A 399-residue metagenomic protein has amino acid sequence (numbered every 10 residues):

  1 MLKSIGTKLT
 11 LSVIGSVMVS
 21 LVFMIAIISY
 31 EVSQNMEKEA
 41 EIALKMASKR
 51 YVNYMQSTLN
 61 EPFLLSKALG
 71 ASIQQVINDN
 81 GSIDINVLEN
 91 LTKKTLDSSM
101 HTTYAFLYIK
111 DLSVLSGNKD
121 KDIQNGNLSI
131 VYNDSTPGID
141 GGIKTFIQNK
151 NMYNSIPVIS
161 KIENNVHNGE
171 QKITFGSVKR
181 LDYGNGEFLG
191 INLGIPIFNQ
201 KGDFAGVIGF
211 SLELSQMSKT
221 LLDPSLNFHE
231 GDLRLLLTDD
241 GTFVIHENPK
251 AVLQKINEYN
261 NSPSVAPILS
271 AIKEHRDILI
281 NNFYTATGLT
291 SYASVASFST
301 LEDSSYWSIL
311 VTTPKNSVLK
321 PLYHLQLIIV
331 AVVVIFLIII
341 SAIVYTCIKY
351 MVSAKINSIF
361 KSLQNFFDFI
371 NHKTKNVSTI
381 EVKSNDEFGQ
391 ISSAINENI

Functional and structural regions predicted by a protein language model:
M1-V19, A40, H324, K349-K361 (+2 more regions): Positive-inside N-terminal membrane-insertion signal
T7-N86, K94-T103: Juxtamembrane extracytoplasmic/periplasmic/luminal helical "stalk" adjacent to the first N-terminal
T10-S12, I25-Y30, I328-I329, F336-S353: Cytosolic-side ends of inner-membrane transmembrane helices, especially those that anchor bacterial signal-transduction
N60-E170, T220-S225: Extracytoplasmic/periplasmic sensory segments of membrane signal-transduction proteins
I85-S99, D203, V207-Q254: Solvent-exposed, extracytoplasmic
D134-K219, F283-A286: Extracytoplasmic/periplasmic ligand-binding sensor regions of membrane-associated signaling proteins
F198-N199, Y259-L327: Extracellular/periplasmic juxtamembrane segments that couple receptor/chemosensory ectodomains to their
M351-T374, S392-A394, I399: Membrane-proximal alpha-helical signal-transduction linkers
